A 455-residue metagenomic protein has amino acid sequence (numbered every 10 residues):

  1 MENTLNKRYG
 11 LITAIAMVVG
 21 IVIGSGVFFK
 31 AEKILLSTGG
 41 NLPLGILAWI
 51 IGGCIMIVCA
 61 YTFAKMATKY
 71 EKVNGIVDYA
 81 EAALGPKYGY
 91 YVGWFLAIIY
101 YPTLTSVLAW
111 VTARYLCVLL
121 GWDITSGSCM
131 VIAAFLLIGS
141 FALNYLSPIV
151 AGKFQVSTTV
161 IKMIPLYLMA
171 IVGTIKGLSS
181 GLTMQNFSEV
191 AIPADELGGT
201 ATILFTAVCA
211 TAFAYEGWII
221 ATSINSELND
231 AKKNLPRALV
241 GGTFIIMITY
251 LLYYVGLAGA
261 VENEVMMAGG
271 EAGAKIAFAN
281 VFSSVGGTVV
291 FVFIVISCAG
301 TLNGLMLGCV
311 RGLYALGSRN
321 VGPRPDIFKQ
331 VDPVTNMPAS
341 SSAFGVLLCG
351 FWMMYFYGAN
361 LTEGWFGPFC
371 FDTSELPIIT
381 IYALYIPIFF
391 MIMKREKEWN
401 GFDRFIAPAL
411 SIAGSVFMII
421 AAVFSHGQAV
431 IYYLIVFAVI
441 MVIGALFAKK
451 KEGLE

Functional and structural regions predicted by a protein language model:
M1-P43, M56-I57, Y61, K72 (+1 more regions): Membrane-interface "cap" regions at the ends of multi-pass membrane proteins
N3-K7, I124-S128, V156-F291, H426-G427: Helix-loop-helix junctions that connect adjacent transmembrane segments in multi-pass membrane transporters
K33, I57-L137, A142-Y145, V295-C309 (+3 more regions): Hydrophobic transmembrane alpha-helices that form the core helical bundles of multi-pass secondary transporters
A48-I51, L119-I149, L166-A170, V346-L347 (+1 more regions): Transmembrane alpha-helical segments of multi-pass small-molecule transport proteins
K65-A67, V118, W122, F135-I161 (+3 more regions): Membrane-water interface regions at transmembrane-helix termini and the short interhelical loops of multi-pass membrane
D78-E81, G85, V118-W122, V240-N303 (+1 more regions): TM-loop-TM module centered on a large, flexible mid-protein loop between adjacent transmembrane helices in multi-pass
L96-A109, I220-E227, S284-P325, V334 (+3 more regions): Membrane-helix boundary/coupling elements in multi-pass transport proteins
I171, G177, F371-L384, F390-K394 (+1 more regions): A generic transmembrane alpha-helix motif of multi-pass inner-membrane proteins
